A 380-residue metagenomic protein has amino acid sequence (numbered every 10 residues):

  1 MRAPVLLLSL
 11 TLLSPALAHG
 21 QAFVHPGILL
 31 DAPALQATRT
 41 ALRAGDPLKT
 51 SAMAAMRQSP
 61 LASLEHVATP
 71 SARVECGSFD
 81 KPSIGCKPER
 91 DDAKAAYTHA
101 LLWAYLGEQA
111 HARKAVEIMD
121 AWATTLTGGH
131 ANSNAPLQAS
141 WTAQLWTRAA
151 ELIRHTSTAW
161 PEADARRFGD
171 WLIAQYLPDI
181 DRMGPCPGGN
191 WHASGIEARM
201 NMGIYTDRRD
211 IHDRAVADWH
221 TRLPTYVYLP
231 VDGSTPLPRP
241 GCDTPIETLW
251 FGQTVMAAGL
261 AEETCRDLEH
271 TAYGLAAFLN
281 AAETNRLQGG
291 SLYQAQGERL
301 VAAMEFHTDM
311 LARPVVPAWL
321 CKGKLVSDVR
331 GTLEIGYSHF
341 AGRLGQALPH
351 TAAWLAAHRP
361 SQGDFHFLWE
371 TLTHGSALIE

Functional and structural regions predicted by a protein language model:
V5-P15: Bacterial N-terminal signal peptides
H19-C186, A193, E197, A217-P224 (+3 more regions): Extracellular glycan-targeting catalytic surfaces
Q138, W191, D267-G274, R299: Secondary-structure capping and boundary motifs in well-ordered enzyme cores
R209: Active-site neighborhood of glycoside hydrolase catalytic domains
R214: Secreted/periplasmic proteins that engage bacterial cell-wall peptidoglycan
V227-T264: Flexible internal linker/loop segments at domain or repeat junctions
